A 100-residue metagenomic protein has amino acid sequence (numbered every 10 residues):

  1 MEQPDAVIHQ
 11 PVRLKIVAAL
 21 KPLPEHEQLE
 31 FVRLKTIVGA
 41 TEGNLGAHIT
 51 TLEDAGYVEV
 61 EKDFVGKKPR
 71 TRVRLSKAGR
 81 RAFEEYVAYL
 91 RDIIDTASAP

Functional and structural regions predicted by a protein language model:
M1-Q3, K21, A82-P100: Amphipathic alpha-helical dimerization/coiled-coil segments that flank or bridge DNA-binding/regulatory modules
P4-T41: N-terminal helix-turn-helix DNA-binding core of bacterial DNA-binding proteins
P11-L14, A55, R70: Structural motif
K15, E59, R74: Conserved beta-strand segments that form the floor/walls of ligand-binding pockets within enzyme and binding domains
V32-K62, K67-K68: Canonical helix-turn-helix DNA-binding module
V65-E84: Basic, amphipathic "hinge/linker" alpha-helix immediately C-terminal to the N-terminal HTH DNA-binding motif
